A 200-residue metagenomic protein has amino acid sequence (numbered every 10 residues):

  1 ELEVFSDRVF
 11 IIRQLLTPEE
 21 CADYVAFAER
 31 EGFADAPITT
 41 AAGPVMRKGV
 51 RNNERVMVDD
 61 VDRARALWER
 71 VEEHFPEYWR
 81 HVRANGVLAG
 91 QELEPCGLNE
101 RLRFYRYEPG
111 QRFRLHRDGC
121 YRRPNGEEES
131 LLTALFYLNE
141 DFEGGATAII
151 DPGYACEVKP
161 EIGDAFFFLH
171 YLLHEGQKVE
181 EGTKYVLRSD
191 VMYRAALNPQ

Functional and structural regions predicted by a protein language model:
E1-A165, Y171-Q200: Fe(II)/2-oxoglutarate oxygenase catalytic core
